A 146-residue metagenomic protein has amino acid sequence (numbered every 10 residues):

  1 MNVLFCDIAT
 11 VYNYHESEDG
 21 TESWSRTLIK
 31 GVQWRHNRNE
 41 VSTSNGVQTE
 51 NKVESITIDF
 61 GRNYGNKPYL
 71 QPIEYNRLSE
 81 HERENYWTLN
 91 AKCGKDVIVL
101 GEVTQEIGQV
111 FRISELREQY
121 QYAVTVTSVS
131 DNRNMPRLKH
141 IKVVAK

Functional and structural regions predicted by a protein language model:
M1-K30, R38-E40: N-terminal intrinsically disordered, low-complexity, charge/repeat-rich segments that act as generic
S25-K146: Short, conserved turn/kink motifs that form compact alpha/beta structural patches or helix kinks used as
